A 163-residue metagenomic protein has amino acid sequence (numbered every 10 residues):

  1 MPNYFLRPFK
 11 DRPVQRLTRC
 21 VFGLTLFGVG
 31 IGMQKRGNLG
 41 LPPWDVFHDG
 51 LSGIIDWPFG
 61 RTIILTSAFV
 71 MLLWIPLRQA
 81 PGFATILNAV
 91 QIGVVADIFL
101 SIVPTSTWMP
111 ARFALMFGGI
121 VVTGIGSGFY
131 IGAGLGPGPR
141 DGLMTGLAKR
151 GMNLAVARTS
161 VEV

Functional and structural regions predicted by a protein language model:
P2-V163: Core subunits and conserved enzymes of cellular information-processing and envelope-translocation systems across
